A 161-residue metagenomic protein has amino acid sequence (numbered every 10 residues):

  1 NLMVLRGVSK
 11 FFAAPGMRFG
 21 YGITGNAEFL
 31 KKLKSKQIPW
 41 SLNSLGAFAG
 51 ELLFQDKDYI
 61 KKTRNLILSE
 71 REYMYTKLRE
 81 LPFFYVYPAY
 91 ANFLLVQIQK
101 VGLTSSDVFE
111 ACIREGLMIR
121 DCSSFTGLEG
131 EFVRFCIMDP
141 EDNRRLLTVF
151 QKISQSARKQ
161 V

Functional and structural regions predicted by a protein language model:
L2-Y87: PLP-dependent aminotransferase class I/II
V8, M118-S124: Short beta-strand->loop
G16, Y90, G127-E129: Short acidic/glycine-enriched loop/turn segments that link adjacent beta-strands
T24, V96-K100, I137-D139: Short beta-strand-to-loop capping motifs
L52, Y73, K77-L81, D107-L117 (+1 more regions): Generic non-transmembrane alpha-helical segments
I67-L68, E72, L81-E115: Conserved PLP-binding catalytic core of the aspartate aminotransferase-like
R114-E115, S124-V161: PLP-dependent enzyme catalytic core of the Aspartate aminotransferase-like
